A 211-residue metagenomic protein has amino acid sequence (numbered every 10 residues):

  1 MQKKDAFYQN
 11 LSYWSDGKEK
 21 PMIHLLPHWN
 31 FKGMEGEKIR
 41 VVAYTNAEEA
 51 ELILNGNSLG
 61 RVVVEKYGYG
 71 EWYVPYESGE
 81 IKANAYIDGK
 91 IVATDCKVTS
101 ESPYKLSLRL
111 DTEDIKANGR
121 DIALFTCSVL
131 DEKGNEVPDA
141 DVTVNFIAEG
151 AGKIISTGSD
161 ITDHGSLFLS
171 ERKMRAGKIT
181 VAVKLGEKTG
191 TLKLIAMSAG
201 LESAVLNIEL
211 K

Functional and structural regions predicted by a protein language model:
M1-R120, E132-K133: Substrate-binding clefts and catalytic carboxylate motifs of secreted carbohydrate-active enzymes
E49-G56, D141-I155: Extended low-complexity, serine/threonine- and proline-enriched intrinsically disordered segments
G56-Y67, I154-M174: Solvent-exposed beta-strand/loop surfaces of large extracellular or lumenal domains
E71-Y76, L167-E187: Short, hydrophobic beta-strand segments
T94-S102, L201-K211: Short beta-strand elements
Y104-L108, F146-D163: Short aromatic-acidic-glycine turn motif
G119-F125, G190: Short, solvent-exposed loop/turn segments enriched in Ser/Thr/Gly
